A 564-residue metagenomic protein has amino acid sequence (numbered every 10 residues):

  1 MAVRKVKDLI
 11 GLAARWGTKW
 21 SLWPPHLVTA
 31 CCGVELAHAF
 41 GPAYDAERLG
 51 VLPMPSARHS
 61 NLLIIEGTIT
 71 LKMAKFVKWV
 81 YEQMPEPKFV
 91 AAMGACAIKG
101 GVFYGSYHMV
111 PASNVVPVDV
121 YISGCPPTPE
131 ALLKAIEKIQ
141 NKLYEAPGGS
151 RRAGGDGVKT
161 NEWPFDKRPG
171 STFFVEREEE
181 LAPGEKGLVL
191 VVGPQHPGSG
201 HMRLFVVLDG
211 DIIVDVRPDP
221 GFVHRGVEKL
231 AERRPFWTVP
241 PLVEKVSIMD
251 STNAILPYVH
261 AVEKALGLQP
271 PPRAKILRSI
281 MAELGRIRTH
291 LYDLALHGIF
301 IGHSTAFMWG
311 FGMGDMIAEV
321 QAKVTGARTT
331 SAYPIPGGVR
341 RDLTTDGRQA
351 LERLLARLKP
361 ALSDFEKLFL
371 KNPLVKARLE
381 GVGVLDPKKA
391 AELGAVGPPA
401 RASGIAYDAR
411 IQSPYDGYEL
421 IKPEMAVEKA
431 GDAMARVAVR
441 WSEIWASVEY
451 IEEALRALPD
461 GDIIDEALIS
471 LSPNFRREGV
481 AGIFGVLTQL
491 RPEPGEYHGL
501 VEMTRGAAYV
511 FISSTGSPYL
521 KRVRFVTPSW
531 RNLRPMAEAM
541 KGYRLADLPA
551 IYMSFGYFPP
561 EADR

Functional and structural regions predicted by a protein language model:
M1-H59: N-terminal, charge-rich interaction modules
A2-W20, R151-P164, S470, G479: Catalytic or ion-coupling anion/metal-binding cores of large enzyme and transporter domains
V3-K7, W23-H26, L71, P126-L133 (+6 more regions): Electropositive phosphate-/nucleotide-binding environments in soluble metabolic enzymes
L22-L27, R58-N61, M84-K88, M93 (+4 more regions): Short coil/turn connectors at secondary-structure junctions
V34, Y107, G155-R564: Metal/cofactor-centered catalytic core regions of large enzymes
V34-P42, E47-V115, I122-A131: Cofactor-cradling patches in redox/metallo enzymes
A91-A95, S150-A153, L548-M553: A generic structural motif
A112-S171: C-terminal functional extensions of proteins
